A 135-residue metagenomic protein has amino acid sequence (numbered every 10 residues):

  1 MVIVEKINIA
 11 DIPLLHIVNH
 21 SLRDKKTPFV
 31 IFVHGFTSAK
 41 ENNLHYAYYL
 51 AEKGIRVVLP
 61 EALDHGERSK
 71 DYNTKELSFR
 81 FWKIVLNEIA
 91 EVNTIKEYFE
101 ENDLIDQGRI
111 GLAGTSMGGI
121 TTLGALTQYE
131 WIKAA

Functional and structural regions predicted by a protein language model:
M1-K25: N-terminal cap/lid segment of alpha/beta-hydrolase-fold proteins
S21, P28, H45-A51, T121 (+1 more regions): Non-catalytic cap/lid and distal C-terminal segments of serine-dependent acyl enzymes
K25-G35: Short beta-strand element of the alpha/beta-hydrolase
F36-Y48: The serine-hydrolase catalytic nucleophile loop
Y49-N73: Conserved alpha/beta-hydrolase
S78-N102: Alpha/beta-hydrolase active-site loop
I95-A135: Primarily recognizes the serine-hydrolase "nucleophile elbow" in alpha/beta-hydrolase and SGNH/GDSL folds
